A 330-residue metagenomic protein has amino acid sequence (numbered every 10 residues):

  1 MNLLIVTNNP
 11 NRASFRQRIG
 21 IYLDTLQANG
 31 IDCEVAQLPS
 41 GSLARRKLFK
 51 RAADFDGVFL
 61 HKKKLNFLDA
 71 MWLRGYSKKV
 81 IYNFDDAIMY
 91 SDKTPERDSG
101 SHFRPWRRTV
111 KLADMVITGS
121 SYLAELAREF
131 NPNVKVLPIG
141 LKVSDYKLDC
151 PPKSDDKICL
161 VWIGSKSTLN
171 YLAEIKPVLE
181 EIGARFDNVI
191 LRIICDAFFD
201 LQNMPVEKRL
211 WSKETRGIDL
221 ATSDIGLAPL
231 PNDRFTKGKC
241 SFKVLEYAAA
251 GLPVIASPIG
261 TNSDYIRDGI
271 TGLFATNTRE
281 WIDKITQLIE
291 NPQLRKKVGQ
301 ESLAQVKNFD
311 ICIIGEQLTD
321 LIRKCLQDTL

Functional and structural regions predicted by a protein language model:
P10-T25, K142-Y146, K153-T222: Conserved catalytic-core segment of nucleotide-activated headgroup transferases in glycan assembly
R46-D54, M71-G75, I88, D98-V116: Membrane-proximal helix-turn-helix segments that form the acceptor-binding/catalytic region of lipid-linked
D114, L220-G238, L252-P253: Acidic donor-binding loop of glycosyltransferase active sites
Y122, G140: Carbohydrate-associated surface elements
G238, I259-G269, L273-F274: Short acidic/histidine- and often glycine-rich active-site loop of Leloir-type glycosyltransferases that engages
E246-A249, P253-A256: Short hydrophobic beta-strand element within catalytic cores of glycosyltransferases and related nucleotide-activated
R267-R279, Q287-Q293: Conserved acidic donor-binding segment of nucleotide-sugar-dependent glycosyltransferases
L294-N308, D320: A short, well-ordered alpha-helix in the C-terminal region of glycosyltransferases
